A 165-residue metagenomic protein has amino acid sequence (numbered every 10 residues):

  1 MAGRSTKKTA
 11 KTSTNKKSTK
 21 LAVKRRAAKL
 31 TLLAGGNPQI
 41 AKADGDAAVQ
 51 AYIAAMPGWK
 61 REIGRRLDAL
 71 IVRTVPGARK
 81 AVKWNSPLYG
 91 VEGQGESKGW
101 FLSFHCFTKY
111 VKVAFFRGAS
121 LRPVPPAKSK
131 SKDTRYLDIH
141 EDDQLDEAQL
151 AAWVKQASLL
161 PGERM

Functional and structural regions predicted by a protein language model:
A2-M165: Charge-dense, helix-prone N-terminal extensions
